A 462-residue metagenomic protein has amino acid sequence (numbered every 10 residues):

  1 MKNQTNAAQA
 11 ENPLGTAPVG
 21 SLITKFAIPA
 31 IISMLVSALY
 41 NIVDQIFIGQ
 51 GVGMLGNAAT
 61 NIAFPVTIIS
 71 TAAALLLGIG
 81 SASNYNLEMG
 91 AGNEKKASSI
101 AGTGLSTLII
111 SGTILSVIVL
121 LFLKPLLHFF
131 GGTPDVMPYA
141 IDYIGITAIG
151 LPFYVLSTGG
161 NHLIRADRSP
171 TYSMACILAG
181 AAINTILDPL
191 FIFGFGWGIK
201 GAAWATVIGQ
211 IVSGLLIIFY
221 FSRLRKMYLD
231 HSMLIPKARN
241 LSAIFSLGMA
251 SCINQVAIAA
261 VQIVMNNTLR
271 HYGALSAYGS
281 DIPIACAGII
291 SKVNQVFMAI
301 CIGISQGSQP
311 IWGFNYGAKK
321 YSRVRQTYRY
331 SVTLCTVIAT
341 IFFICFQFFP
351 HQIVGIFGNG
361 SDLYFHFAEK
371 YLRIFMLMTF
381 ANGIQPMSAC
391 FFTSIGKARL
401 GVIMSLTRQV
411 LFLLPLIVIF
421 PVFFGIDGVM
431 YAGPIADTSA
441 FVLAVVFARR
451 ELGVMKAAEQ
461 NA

Functional and structural regions predicted by a protein language model:
M1-A27, Y85-P152, G194-M249, W312-M378 (+1 more regions): Short alpha-helical transmembrane segments in multi-pass integral membrane proteins
L14-G51, P65-G80, N84, I109-S116 (+5 more regions): N-terminal transmembrane alpha-helices
K25-D44, I146, S157, G180 (+3 more regions): Transmembrane helical elements of multi-pass membrane transporters/channels
A30, M34, I46, Q50 (+16 more regions): Transmembrane alpha-helix boundary and packing residues in multipass membrane permease domains and related
L39-N57, L127-P134, L190-W197, A259-I289 (+4 more regions): Helix-terminus/linker motif at the lipid-water interface of multi-pass membrane proteins
N57-V117, Y154-S173, N266, I284-P350 (+1 more regions): Small-residue-rich hydrophobic transmembrane alpha-helices
I69-A72, N184-D188, G214-I218, V296 (+3 more regions): Hydrophobic transmembrane alpha-helices of multi-pass small-molecule transporters
G78, T147-R165, S173-A181, A202-L215 (+4 more regions): Short runs within selected transmembrane alpha-helices of multi-pass transporters and secretion channels
